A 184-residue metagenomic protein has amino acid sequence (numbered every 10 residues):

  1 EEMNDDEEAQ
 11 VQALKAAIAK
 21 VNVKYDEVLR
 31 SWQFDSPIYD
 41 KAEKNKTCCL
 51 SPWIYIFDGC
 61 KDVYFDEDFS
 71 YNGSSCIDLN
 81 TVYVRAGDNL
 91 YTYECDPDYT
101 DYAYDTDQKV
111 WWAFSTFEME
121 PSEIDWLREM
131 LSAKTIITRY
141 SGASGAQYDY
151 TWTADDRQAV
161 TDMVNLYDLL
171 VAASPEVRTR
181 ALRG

Functional and structural regions predicted by a protein language model:
E2-G184: A generic "folded-domain core" signal
